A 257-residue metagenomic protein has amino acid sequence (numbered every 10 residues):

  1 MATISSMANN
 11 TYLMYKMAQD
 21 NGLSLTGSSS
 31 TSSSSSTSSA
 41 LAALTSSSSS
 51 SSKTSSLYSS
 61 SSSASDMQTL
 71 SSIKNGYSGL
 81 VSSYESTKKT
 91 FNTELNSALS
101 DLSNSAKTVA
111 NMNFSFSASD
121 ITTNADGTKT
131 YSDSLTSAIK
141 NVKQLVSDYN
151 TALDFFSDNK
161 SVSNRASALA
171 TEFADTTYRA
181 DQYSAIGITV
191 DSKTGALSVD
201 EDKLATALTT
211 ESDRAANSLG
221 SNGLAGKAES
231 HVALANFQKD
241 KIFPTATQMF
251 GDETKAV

Functional and structural regions predicted by a protein language model:
A2-V257: Polar, low-complexity export/assembly segments characteristic of proteins that are secreted or assemble on the cell
